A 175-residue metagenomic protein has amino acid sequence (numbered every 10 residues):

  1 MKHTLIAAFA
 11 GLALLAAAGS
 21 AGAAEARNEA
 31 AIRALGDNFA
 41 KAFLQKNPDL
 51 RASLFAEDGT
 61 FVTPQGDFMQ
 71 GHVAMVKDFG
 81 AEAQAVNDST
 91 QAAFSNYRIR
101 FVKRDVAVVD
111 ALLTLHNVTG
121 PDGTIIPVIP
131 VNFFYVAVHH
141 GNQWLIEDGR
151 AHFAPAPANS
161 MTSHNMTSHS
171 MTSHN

Functional and structural regions predicted by a protein language model:
M1-T4: Positively charged n-region of N-terminal signal peptides that target proteins for export
A7-A17: Bacterial N-terminal signal peptides
G19-E57, A158, H174: Short, low-complexity N-terminal intrinsically disordered segments enriched in polar/charged residues
A30, L35, P48-D105, L112 (+1 more regions): A solvent-exposed, acidic/Ser-Thr-rich amphipathic alpha-helical stretch
I99-V108, A137-L145: A short, structured loop/turn motif at beta-sheet edges
A111-V118: Generic short beta-strand segments
P130-S160: Short beta-strand edge/turn micro-motifs at domain boundaries
A158-N175: Compositionally biased, proline/threonine/alanine/serine-rich low-complexity intrinsically disordered stretches
